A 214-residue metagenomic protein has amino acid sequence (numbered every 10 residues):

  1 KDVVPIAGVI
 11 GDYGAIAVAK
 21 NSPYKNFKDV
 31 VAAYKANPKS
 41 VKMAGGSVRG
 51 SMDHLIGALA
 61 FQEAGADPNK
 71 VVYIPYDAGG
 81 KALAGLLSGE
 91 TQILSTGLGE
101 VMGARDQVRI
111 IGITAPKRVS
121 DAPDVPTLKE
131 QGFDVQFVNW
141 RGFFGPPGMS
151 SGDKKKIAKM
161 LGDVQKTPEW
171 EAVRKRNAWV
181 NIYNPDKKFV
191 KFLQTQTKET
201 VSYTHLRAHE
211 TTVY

Functional and structural regions predicted by a protein language model:
K1-K81, R141-V173: Hinge/capping helix and adjacent helix->loop/strand transition within the periplasmic-binding protein
N26, E90, G132: Conserved functional loop/turn residues at catalytic and ligand-binding sites
D29, A84-G85, E100, T127 (+1 more regions): Well-formed, non-transmembrane alpha-helical positions, independent of function
Y34, L59, E63, G80-L94 (+2 more regions): Short helices/loops that flank or line small-molecule/ion binding pockets
Y76, S95-T96, I113, N184: Short beta-strand and adjacent tight-turn residues that come in two discontinuous sequence segments and form the edges
G99-K166: C-terminal lobe and pocket-closing loops of periplasmic/extracytoplasmic Venus-flytrap solute-binding proteins
K155, K166-K191: Mature extracytoplasmic/periplasmic domains
T204-T211: Conserved small/polar residues in nucleotide/adenosyl-binding loops
